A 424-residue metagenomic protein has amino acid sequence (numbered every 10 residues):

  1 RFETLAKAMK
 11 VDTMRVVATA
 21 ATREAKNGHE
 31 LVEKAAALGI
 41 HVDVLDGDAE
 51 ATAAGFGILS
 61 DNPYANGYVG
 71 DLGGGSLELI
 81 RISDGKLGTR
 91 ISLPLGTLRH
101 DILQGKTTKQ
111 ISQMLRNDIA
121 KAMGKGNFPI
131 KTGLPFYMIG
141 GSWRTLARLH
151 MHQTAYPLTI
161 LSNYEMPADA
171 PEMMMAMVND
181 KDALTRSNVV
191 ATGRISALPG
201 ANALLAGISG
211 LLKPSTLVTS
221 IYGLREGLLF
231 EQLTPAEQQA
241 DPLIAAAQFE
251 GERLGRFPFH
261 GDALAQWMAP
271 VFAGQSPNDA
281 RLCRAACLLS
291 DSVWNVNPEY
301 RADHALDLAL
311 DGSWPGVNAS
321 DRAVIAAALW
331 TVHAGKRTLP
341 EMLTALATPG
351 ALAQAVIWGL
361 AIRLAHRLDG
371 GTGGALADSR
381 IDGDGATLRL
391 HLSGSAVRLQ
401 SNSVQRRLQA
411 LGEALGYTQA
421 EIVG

Functional and structural regions predicted by a protein language model:
R1-M9, T22-V32, A36-S60, Y64-N66 (+5 more regions): Helical "lid/coupling" subdomains associated with nucleotide-phosphate turnover
T13-M14: Post-signal peptide N-terminal segment of secreted/secretory-pathway proteins
D71: Conserved catalytic-loop position in the HRD/HxD motif
G74-S76: Active-site-adjacent helix-turn-beta-strand microarchitecture at beta-sheet edges that either contains or buttresses
S215, L415-G424: A short amphipathic beta-strand at an alpha->beta junction
R406-L408, G412-T418: C-terminal structured domains
